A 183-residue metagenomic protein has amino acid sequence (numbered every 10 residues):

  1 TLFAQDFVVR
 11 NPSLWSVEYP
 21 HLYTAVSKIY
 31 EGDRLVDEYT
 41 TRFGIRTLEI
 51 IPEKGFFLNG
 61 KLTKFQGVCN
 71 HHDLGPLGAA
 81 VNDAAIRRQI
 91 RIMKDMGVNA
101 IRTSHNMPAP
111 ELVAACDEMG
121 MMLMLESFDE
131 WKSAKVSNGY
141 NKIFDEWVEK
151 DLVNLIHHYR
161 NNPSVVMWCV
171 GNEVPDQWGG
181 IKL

Functional and structural regions predicted by a protein language model:
T1-A115, M119-L123, V166-M167, L183: Secreted/periplasmic carbohydrate-active enzymes, especially glycoside hydrolases
I90-M93, A100-L183: Substrate-binding/catalytic cleft of secreted carbohydrate-active enzymes, primarily glycoside hydrolases
